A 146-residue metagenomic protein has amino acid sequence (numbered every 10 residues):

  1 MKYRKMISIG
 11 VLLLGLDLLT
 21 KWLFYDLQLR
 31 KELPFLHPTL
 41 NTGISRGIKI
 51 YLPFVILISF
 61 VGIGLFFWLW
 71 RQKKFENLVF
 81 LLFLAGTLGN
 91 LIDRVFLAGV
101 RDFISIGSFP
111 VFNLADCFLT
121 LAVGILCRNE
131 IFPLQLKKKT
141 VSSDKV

Functional and structural regions predicted by a protein language model:
M1-V146: Alpha-helical transmembrane bundles and membrane-interface segments of multipass inner-membrane proteins
